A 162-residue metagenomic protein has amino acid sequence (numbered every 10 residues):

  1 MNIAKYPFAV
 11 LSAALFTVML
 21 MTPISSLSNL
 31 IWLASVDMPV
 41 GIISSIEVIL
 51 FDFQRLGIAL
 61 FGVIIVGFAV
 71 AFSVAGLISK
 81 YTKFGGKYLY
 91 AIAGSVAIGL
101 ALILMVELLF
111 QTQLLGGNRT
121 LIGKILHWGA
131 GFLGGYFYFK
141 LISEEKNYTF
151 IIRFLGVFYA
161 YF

Functional and structural regions predicted by a protein language model:
M1-F162: Juxtamembrane/disordered regions of integral membrane proteins
